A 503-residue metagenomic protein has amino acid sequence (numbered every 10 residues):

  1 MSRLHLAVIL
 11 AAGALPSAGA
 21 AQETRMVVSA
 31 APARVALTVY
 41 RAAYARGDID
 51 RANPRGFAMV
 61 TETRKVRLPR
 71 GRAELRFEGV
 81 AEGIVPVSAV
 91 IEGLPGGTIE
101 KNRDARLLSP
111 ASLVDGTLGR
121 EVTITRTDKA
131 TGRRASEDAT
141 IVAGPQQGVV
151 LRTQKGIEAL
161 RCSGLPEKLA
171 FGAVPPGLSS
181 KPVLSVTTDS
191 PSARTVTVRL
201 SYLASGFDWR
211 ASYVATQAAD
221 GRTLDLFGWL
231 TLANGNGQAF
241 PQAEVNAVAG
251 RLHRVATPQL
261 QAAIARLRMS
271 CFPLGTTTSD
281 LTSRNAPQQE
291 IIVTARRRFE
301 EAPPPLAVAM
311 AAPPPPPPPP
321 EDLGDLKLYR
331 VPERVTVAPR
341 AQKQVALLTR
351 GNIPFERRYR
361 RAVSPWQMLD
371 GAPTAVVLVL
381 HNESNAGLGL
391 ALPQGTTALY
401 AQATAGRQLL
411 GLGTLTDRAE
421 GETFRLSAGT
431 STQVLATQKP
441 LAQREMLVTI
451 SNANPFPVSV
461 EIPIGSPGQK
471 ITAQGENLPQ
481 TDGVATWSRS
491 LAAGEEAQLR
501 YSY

Functional and structural regions predicted by a protein language model:
S2-L6, G19-Y503: Long, intrinsically disordered, low-complexity accessory segments associated with secretion and vesicular trafficking
A7-P16: Bacterial N-terminal signal peptides
